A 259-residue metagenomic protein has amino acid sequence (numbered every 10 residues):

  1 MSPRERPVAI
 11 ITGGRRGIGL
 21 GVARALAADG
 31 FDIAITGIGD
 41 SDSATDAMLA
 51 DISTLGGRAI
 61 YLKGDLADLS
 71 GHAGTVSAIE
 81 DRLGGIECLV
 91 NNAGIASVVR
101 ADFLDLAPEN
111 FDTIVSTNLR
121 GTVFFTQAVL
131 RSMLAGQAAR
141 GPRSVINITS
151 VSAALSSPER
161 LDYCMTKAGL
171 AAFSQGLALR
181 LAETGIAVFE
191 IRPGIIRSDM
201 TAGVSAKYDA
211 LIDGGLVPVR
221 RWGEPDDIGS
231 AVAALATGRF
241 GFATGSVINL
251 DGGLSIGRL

Functional and structural regions predicted by a protein language model:
R15-G17: Conserved glycine-rich cofactor-binding loop
A96, R100, G215-L216, A233 (+1 more regions): Short C-terminal tail/terminal secondary-structure segment of NAD(P)H-dependent dehydrogenase/reductase domains
R100-F103, A107-V115, D213: Substrate-binding pocket helix/loop in short-chain dehydrogenase/reductase
T126, T166, S174: Active-site helix of classical SDR
R131, L179-R180, G241: Alpha-helical segment proximal to the catalytic Tyr-Lys
S150: Residue(s) in the substrate-gating loop at a strand-loop-helix junction that position the organic substrate next
A182, A187, A243-G245: Short, small/polar-rich loop/turn modules that mediate ligand/substrate recognition or access, typified
